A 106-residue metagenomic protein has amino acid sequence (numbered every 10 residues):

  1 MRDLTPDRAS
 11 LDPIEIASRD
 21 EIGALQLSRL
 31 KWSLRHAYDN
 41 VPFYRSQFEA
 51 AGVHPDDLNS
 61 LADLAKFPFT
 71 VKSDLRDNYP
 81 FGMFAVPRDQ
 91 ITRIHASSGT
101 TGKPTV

Functional and structural regions predicted by a protein language model:
M1-A96, G102-V106: Nucleotide 5′-phosphate-binding alpha/beta core
